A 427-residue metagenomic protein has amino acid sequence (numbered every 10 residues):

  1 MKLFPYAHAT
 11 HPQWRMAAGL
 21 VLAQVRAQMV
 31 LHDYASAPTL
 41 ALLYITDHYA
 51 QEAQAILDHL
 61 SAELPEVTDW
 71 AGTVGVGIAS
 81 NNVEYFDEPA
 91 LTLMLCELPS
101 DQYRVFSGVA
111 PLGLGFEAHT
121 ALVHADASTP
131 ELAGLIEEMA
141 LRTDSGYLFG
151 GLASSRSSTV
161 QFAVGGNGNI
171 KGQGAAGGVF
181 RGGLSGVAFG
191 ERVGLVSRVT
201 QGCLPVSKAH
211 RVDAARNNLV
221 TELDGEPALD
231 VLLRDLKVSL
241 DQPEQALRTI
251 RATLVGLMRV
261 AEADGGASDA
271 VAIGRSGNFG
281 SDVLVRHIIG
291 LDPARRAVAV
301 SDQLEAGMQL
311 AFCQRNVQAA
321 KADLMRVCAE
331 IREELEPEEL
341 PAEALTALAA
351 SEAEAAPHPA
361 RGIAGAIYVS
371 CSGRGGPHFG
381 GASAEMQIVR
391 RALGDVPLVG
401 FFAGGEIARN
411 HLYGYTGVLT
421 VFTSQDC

Functional and structural regions predicted by a protein language model:
M1-A50, H59-A62, V67-A366, C371-H378 (+3 more regions): Small-residue-enriched flexible segments
I56: Contiguous, structured surface segment used for ligand recognition
A382-E385: Charged helix-capping and loop-helix junction motifs
